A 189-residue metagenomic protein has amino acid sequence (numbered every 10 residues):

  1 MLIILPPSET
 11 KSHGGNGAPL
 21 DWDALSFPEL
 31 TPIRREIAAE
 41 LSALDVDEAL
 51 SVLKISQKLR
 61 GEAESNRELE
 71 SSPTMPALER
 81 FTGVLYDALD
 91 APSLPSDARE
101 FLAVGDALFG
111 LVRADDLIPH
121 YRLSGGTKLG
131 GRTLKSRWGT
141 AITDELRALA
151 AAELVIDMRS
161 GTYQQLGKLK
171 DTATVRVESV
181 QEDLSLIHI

Functional and structural regions predicted by a protein language model:
M1-G126, G130: Near-N-terminal "mature-domain entry" segment
T10-K11, G161-Y163, E182: Short, solvent-exposed loop/turn segments at secondary-structure junctions
H13-G14, Q165-L166, S185: Short active-site-adjacent structural elements
T31-I33, T133, E182-S185: Short, surface-exposed, polar/charged, turn-prone segments marking secondary-structure boundaries
K128-E178: A contiguous pocket-lining binding segment that forms or flanks enzyme active sites
I187-I189: Conserved small/polar residues in nucleotide/adenosyl-binding loops
